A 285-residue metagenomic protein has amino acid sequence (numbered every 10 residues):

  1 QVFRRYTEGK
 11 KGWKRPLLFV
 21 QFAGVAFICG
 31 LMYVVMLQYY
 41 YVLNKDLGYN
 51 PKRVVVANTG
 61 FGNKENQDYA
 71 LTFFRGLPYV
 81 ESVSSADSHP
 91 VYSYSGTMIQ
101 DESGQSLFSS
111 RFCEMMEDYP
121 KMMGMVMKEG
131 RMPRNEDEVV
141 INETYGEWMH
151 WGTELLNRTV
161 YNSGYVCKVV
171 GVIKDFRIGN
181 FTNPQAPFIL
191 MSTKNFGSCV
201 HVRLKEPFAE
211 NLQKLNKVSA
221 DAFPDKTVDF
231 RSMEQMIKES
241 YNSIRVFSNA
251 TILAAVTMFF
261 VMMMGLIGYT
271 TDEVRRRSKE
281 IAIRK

Functional and structural regions predicted by a protein language model:
Q1-E8, M264-K285: Intracellular coupling helices
Q1-G60: Alpha-helical transmembrane segments of integral membrane proteins
T7-P16, A222-T257, D272, R276: Membrane-helix entry/capping segments
L17-I28, S248-G268: Alpha-helical transmembrane segments of integral membrane proteins
Q21, V55-G60, S82-D87, V140-N142 (+7 more regions): Short beta-strand segments
E65, Y69-S82, E143-E147, G164-S248: "Rare, low-scoring activations can occur in soluble or secreted enzymes where short amphipathic helices or signal
T72, G76-L156, Y161-N180, P184-S192: Short beta-strand boundary microenvironments
